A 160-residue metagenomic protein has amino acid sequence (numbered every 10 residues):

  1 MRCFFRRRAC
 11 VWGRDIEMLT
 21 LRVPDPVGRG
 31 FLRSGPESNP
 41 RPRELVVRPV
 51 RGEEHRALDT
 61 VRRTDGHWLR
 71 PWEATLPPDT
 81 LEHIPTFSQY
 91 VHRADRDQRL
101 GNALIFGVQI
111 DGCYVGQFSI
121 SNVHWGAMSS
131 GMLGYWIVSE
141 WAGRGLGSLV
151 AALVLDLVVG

Functional and structural regions predicted by a protein language model:
M1-E140, L157: GNAT-family acyltransferases
W141, G145-V154: Conserved acetyl-CoA pyrophosphate-binding loop and the N-cap/start of the following alpha-helix in GNAT-like
G160: Phosphate-handling active-site elements
